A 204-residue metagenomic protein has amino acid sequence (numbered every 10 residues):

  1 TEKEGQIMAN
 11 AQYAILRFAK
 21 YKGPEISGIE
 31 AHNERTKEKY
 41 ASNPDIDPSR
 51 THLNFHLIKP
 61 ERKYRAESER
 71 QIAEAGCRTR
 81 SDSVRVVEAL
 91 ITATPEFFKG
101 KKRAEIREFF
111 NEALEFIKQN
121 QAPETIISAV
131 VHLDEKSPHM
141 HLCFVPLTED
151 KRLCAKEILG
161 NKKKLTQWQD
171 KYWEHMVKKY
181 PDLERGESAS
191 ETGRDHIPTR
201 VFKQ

Functional and structural regions predicted by a protein language model:
T1-Q204: N-terminal nicking endonuclease/strand-transfer module with a His-rich metal-binding environment and a catalytic Tyr
